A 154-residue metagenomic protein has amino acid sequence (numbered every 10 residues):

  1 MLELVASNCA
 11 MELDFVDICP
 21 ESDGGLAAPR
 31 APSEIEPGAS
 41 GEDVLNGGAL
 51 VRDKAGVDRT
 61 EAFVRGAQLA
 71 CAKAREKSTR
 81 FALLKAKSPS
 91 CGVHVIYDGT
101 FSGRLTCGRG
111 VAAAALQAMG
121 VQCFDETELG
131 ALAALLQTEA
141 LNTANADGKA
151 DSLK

Functional and structural regions predicted by a protein language model:
M1, D98-C107: Glycine- and acidic-residue-enriched helix-capping/strand-helix junction motifs
M1-R52: Short, surface-exposed acidic-centric catalytic microdomains
D23, L45-K73, R104-K154: Divalent-metal-activated hydrolytic enzyme cores
G24-L26, P89-G92: Short, active-site-adjacent cap segments at secondary-structure transitions
P29-R30, G92-Y97, L135: Short, conserved acidic/polar surface loops in the N-terminal third of protein domains
S33-P37, T100-S102, N142-T143: Short, hinge-like loop/turn segments at secondary-structure boundaries
S78-A82: Short, compact, well-ordered microdomains
K85-S88, E128: Short, well-ordered beta-to-alpha junction loops that form the rim of enzyme active sites and present histidine/acidic
